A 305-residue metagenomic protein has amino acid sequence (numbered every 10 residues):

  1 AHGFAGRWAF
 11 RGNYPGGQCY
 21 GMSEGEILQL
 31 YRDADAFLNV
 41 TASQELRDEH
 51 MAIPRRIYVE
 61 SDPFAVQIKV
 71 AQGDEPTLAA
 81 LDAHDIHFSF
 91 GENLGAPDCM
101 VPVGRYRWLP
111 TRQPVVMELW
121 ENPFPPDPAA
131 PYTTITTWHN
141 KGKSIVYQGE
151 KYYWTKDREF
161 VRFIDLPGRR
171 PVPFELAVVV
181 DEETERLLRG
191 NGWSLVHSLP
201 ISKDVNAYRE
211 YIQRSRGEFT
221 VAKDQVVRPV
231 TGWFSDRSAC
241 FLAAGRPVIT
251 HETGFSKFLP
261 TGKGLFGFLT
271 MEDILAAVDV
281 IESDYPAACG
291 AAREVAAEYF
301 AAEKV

Functional and structural regions predicted by a protein language model:
A1, W154, R186-K304: Catalytic binding pocket for nucleotide-activated donors in carbohydrate/polymer assembly enzymes
A1-D98, S202-A207, Y211, V227-P229: Extended catalytic core of nucleotide-activated donor transferases of GT-like folds
R7-G16, F174-E185, T253: Acidic carboxylate-rich catalytic motifs and surrounding loops in phosphoryl-/glycosyl-chemistry enzymes
L38, I57, D85-F88, L109 (+3 more regions): Hydrophobic/aromatic beta-strand patches that form the interior of the parallel beta-sheet core in alpha/beta enzyme
T41-L46, G91-L94, V178-E185, H251-F255: Short, polar loop motifs at secondary-structure junctions
L46-A52, L81, P97-P102, E185-N191 (+1 more regions): Short loop/helix-cap segments at secondary-structure boundaries that form the rim of catalytic
G95-G217, K223-Q225: Conserved catalytic-core segment of nucleotide-activated headgroup transferases in glycan assembly
